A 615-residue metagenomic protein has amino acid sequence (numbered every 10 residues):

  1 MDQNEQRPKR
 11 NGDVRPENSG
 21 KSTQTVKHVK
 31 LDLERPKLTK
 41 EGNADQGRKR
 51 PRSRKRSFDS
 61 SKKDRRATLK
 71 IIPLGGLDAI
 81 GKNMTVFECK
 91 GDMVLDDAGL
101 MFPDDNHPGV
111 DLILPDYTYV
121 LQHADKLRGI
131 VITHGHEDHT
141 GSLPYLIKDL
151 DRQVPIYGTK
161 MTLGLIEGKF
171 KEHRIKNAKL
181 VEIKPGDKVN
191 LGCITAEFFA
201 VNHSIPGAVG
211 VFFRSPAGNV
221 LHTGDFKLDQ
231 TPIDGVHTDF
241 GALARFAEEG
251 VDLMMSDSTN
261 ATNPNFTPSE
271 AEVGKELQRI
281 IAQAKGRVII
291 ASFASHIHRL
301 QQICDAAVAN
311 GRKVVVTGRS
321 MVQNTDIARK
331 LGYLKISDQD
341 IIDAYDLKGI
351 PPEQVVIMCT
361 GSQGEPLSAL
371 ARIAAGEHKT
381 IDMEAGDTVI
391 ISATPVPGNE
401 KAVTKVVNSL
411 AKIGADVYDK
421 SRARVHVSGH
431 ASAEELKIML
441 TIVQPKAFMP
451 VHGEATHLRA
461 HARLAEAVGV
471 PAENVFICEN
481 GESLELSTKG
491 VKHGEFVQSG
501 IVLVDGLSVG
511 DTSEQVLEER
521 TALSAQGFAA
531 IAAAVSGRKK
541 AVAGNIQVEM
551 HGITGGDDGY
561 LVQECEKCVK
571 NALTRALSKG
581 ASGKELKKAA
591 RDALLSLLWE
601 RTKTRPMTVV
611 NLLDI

Functional and structural regions predicted by a protein language model:
M1-R65: Intrinsically disordered, low-complexity RNA-associated tracts
K40-V131, H136-G349, S368-D382, K401-K405: His/Asp/Glu-rich metal-coordinating catalytic cores of metallo-dependent phosphodiesterases/hydrolases acting on
L77, L95, M101-D105, G109 (+7 more regions): A glycine- and charged-residue-rich anion-binding loop/surface
F170, A465, L598: Conserved hydrophobic residues forming the short capping helix/wall of the S-adenosyl-L-methionine
K184, E479, T604-T608: Short Gly/Ser/Thr- and Asp/Glu-enriched loop/turn motifs at secondary-structure junctions
C193, A208-G210, Q354, Q526-A530 (+1 more regions): Broad gene-expression machinery/nucleic-acid interaction feature
T262-S392, V396-G580, K587, D592: Hard-cation-handling environments
A581-I615: C-terminal tails and terminal domains of large nucleic-acid-associated and other macromolecular-machine proteins
